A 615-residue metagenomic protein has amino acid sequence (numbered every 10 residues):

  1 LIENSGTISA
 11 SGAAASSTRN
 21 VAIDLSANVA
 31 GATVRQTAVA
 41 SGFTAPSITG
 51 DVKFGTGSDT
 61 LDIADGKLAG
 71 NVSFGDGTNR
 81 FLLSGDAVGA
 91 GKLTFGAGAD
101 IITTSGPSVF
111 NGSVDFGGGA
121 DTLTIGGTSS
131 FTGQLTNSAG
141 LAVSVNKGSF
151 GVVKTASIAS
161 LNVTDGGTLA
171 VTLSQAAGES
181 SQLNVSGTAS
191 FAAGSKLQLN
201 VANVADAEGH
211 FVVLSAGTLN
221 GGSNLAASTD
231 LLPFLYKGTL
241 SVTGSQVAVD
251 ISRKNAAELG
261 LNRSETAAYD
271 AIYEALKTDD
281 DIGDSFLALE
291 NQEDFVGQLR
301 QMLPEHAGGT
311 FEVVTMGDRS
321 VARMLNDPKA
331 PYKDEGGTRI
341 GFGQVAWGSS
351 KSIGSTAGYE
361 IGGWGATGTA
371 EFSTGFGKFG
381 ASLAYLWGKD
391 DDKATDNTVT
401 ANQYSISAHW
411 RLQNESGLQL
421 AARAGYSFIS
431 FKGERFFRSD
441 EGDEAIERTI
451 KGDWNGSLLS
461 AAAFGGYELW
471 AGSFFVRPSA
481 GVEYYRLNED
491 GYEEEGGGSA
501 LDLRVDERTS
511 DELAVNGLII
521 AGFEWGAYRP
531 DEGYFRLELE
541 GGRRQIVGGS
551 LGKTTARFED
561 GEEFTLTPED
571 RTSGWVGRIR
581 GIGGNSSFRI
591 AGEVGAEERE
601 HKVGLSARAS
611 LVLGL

Functional and structural regions predicted by a protein language model:
L1, A14-A27, P46-K53, K67-N71 (+3 more regions): Extracellular beta-strand/beta-solenoid scaffold signature
E3-S11, T33-G42, P46, D62-K67 (+4 more regions): Right-handed parallel beta-helix
N4, A30-T33, S41, G50 (+8 more regions): Acidic Asp/Glu-based divalent-cation binding sites
N79, G85, F95-V109, V114-V212 (+3 more regions): Extracellular beta-strand/loop-rich repeat segments of large surface/secreted proteins
N203-D206, S215-A256, G297, Q301 (+1 more regions): Solvent-exposed adhesion/ligand-recognition segments of exported proteins
G209, N224-L225, S355, K393-T395 (+4 more regions): Outer-membrane beta-barrel and related beta-rich outer-membrane complex signature in Gram-negative bacteria
D279-G472, V476, E569, R580 (+2 more regions): Outer membrane beta-barrel translocator domains of Type V secretion systems
S407, R411, G491, E495 (+1 more regions): Outer membrane beta-barrel transmembrane domains
